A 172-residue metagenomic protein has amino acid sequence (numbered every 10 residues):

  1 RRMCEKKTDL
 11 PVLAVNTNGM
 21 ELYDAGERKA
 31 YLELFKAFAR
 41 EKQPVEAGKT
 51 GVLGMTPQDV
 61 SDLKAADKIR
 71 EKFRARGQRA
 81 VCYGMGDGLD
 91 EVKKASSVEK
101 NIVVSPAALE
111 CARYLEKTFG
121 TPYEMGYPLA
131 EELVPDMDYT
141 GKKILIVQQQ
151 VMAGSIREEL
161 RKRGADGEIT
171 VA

Functional and structural regions predicted by a protein language model:
R1-A172: An N-terminal assembly and electron-transfer interface module characteristic of large anaerobic redox and radical
